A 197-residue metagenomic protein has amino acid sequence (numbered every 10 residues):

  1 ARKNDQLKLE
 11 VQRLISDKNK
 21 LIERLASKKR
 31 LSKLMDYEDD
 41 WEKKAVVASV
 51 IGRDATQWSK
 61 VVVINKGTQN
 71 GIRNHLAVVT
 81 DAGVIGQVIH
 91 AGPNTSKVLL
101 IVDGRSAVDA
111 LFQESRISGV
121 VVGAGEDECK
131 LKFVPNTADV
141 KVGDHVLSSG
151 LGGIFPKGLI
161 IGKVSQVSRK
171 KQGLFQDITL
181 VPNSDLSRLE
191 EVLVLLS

Functional and structural regions predicted by a protein language model:
A1-K20, S27: Juxtamembrane extramembrane loops of integral membrane proteins
I15, N19-E23, R30-S197: A secondary-structure micro-motif
